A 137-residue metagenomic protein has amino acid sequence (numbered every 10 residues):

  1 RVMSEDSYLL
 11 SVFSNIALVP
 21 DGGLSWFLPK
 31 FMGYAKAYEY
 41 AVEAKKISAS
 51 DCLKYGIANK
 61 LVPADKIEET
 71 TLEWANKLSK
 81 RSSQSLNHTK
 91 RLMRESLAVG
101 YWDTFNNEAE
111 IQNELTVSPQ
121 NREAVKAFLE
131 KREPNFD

Functional and structural regions predicted by a protein language model:
R1-L86, V117-S118, R122-K126, E130-R132: Crotonase-fold acyl-CoA enzyme core
F13, E95-A98: A short acidic, helix-capping loop that chelates divalent metal ions and anchors anionic groups
Y40-A41, L92, S96, I111-T116: Helix-loop "lid/cap" segments that line or gate small-molecule binding pockets
E73, E110-I111: Residue-level signature of transmembrane alpha-helical cores of multipass secondary-active transporters and flippases
G100-F105: Short beta-strand->loop
E133-D137: Short C-terminal tail/terminal secondary-structure segment of NAD(P)H-dependent dehydrogenase/reductase domains
